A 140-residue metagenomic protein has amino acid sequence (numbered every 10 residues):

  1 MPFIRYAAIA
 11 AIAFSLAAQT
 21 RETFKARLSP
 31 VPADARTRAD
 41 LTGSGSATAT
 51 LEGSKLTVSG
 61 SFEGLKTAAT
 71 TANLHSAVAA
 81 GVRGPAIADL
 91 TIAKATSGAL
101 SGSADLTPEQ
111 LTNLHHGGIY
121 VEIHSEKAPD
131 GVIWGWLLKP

Functional and structural regions predicted by a protein language model:
P2-I9: Sec-dependent signal peptide recognition, specifically the positively charged N-region followed immediately by
F14-A72, S76-P140: Metal-centered catalytic cores of metalloenzymes
